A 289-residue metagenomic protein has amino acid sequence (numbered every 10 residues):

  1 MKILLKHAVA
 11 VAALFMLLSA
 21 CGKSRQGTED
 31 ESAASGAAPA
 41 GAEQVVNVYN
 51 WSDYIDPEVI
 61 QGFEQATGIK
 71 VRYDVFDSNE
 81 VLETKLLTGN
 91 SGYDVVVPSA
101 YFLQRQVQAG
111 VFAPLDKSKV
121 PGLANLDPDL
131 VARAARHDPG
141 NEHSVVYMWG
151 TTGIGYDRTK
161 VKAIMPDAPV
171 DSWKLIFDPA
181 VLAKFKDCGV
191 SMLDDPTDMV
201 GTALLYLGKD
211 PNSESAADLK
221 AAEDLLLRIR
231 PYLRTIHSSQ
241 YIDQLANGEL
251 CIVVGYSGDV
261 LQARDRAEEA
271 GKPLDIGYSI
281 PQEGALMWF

Functional and structural regions predicted by a protein language model:
M1-V9: Bacterial N-terminal signal peptides that target proteins for export
L17-A20: C-terminal motif of bacterial Sec signal peptides marking the signal peptidase cleavage site
G22-S24, D30-A109, D243: Early extracytoplasmic/lumenal segment of secretory-pathway proteins
V71-Y73, V190, I276-Y278: Generic structural signal for residues in well-ordered beta-strands
G92, V97-Y232, H237-A246, A263: Extracytoplasmic ligand-binding site segments that recognize negatively charged/polar headgroups
Y93-V95, C251-V254: Short, Asp-centered acidic motifs that coordinate Mg2+ and/or phosphate in catalytic or ligand-binding sites
F102-R105, I252-P273: A ligand-binding cleft/hinge motif common to bilobed small-molecule-binding domains
L219-R228, R234, K272-F289: Periplasmic-binding protein-like
